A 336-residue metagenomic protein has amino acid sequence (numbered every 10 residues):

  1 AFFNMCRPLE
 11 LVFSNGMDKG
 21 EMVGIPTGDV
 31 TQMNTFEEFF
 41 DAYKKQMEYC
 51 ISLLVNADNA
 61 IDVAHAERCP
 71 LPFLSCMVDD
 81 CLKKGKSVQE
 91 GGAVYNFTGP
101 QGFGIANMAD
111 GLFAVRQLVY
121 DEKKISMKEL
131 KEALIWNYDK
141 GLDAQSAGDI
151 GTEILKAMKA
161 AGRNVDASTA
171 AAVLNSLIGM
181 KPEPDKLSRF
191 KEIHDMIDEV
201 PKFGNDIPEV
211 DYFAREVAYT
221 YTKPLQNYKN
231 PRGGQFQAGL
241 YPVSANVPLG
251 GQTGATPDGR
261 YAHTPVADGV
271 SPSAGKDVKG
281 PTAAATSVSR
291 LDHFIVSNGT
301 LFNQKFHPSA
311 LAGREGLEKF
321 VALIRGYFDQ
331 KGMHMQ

Functional and structural regions predicted by a protein language model:
A1-Q336: Acidic, glycine-enriched catalytic cores built around paired aspartates
